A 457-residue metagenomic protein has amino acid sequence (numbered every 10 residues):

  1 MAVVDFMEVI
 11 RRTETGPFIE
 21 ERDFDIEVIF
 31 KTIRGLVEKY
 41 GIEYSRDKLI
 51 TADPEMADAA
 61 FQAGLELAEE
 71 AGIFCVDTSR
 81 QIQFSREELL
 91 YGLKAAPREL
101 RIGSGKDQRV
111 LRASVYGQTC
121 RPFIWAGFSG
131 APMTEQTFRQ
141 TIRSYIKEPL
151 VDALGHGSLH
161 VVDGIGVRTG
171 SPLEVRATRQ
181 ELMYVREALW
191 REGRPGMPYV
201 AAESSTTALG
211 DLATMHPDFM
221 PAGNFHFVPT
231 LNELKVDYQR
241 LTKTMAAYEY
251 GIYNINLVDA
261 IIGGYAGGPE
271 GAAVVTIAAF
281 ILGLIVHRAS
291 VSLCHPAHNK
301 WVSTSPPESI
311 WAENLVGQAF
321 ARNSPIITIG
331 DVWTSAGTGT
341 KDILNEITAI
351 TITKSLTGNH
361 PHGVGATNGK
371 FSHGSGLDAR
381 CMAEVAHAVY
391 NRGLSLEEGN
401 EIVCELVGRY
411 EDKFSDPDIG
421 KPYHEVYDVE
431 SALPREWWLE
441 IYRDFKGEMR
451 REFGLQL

Functional and structural regions predicted by a protein language model:
M1-T214, T230-V236, S372, C404-G408 (+2 more regions): Metallocofactor- and cofactor-centric catalytic cores in central/energy metabolism, strongly enriched
D53, S85, G267-P269, S375 (+2 more regions): Helix N-terminus capping/helix-initiation residues
E55, Q62-A63, L67-E69, G267-P269 (+1 more regions): Secondary-structure junction/capping motif
I124-L356, H360, G369-S372, R380-H387: Helix-rich catalytic cores of soluble enzyme domains
I350-P361, T367-L457: Gly/Ser/Thr/Ala-enriched C-terminal appendages of enzymes
